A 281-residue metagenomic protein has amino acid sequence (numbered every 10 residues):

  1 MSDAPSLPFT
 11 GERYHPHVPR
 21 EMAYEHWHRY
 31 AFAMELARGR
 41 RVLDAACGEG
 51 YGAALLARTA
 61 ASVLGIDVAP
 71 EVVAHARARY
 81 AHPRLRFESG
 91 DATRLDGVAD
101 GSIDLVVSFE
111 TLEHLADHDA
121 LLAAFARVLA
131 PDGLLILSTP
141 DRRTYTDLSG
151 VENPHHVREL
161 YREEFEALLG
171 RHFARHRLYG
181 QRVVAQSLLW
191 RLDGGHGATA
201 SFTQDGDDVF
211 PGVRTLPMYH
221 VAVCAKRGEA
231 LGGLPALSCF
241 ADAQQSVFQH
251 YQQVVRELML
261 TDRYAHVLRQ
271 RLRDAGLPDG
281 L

Functional and structural regions predicted by a protein language model:
M1-G101, L105, F109, D119-L122 (+2 more regions): Conserved N-terminal segment of class I S-adenosyl-L-methionine
L56, F125, L169: Class I S-adenosylmethionine-dependent transferase superfamily signal
F109-L112, Y179: Residues lining the SAM
D119-L134: A short glycine-rich, Lys/Arg-flanked "PGG" loop and its adjoining helix->strand segment in the class I
I136-V157: Short, glycine-/aromatic-enriched active-site segment of Class I SAM-dependent methyltransferases
V157-H172: Short alpha-helix
F173-A185, F202-F210: Conserved S-adenosyl-L-methionine
A198-G206, G212-V213, P217-V221: A conserved mid-domain beta-alpha-beta active-site/ligand-binding segment of alpha/beta enzyme cores
